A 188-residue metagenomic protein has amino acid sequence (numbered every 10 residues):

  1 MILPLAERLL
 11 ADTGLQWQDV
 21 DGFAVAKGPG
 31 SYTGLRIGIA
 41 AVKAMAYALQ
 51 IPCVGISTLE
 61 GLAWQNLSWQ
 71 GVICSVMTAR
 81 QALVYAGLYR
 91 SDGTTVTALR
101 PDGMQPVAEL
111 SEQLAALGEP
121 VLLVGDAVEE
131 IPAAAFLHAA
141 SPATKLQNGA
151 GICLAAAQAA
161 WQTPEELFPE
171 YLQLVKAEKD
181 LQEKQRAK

Functional and structural regions predicted by a protein language model:
M1, Y32, R36, A40 (+3 more regions): Residues at secondary-structure transition points
M1-K27, M104: N-terminal beta-alpha supersecondary unit
P4-A11, S57, G61, A108 (+2 more regions): Short, contiguous clusters of charged residues that form electrostatic/catalytic patches at enzyme active sites, used
A24-C53, T58: DPxDG-like acidic metal-binding loop motif
K43, Y47, W64, S68 (+2 more regions): Short, well-ordered alpha-helices that flank and scaffold nucleotide-derived cofactor binding pockets
P52-L146, K176-A177: Surface "functional belts" at beta-alpha junctions
A140-K188: Acyltransferase
